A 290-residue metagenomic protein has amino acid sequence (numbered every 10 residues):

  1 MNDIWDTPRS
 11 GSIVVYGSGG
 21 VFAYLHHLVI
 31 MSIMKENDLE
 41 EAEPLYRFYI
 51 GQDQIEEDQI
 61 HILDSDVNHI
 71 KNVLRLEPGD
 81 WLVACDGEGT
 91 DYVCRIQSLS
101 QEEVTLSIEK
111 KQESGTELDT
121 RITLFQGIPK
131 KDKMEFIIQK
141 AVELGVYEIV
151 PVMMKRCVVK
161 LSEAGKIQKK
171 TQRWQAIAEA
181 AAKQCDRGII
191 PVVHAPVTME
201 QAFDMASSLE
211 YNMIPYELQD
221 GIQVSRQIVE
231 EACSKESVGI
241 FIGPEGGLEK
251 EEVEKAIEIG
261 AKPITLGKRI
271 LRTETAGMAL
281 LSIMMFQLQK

Functional and structural regions predicted by a protein language model:
V15-Y16, A23-E113: N-terminal positively charged helical leader segments and presequences
D53, K111, M153-C157, K268-R269: Short, ordered loop/turn segments at secondary-structure junctions
G79, A141, A178, A256 (+1 more regions): Residue-level signal for inorganic ion chemistry
G115-M213: RNA substrate-binding interface of SAM-dependent RNA methyltransferases
N212-G247, E252, P263-I264: Active-site/ligand-binding-proximal alpha/beta "capping" segment
E249-K290: Structured adenosyl-cofactor binding patch, chiefly the S-adenosyl-L-methionine
